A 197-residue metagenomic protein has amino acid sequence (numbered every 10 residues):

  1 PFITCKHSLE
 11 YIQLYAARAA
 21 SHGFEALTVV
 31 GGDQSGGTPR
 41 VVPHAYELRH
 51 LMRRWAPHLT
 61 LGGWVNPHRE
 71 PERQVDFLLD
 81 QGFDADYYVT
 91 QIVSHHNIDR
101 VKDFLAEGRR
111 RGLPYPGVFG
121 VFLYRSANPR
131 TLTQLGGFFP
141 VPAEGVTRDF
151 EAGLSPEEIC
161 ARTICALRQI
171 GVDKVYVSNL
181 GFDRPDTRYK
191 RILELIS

Functional and structural regions predicted by a protein language model:
I3-T4, E25-G31, G62-N66, D86-N97 (+3 more regions): Catalytic beta/alpha-barrel core
C5-E10, P39-P43, R69, T90-E107 (+2 more regions): Active-site glycine- and acidic-residue-rich loops that bind and position anionic ligands or nucleotide-like cofactors
H7-D33: A generic, well-ordered mixed alpha/beta core segment in the N-terminal half of proteins
L9-R18, E70-D80, P156-A166: Short, acidic/polar
A19, D80-D84, F119, L167 (+1 more regions): Conserved, mostly hydrophobic/aromatic
G23-E25, A56-L61, A85-D86, L113-G117 (+1 more regions): Short, well-ordered coil/turn segments that N-cap beta-strands
G31-G32, P39-H68, R109-T163, L180-S197: Active-site pocket-lining/capping segments in soluble small-molecule metabolic enzymes
D76-R130: Aromatic-anchored, glycine/proline-accented short structural segments that stabilize local strand-turns or short
